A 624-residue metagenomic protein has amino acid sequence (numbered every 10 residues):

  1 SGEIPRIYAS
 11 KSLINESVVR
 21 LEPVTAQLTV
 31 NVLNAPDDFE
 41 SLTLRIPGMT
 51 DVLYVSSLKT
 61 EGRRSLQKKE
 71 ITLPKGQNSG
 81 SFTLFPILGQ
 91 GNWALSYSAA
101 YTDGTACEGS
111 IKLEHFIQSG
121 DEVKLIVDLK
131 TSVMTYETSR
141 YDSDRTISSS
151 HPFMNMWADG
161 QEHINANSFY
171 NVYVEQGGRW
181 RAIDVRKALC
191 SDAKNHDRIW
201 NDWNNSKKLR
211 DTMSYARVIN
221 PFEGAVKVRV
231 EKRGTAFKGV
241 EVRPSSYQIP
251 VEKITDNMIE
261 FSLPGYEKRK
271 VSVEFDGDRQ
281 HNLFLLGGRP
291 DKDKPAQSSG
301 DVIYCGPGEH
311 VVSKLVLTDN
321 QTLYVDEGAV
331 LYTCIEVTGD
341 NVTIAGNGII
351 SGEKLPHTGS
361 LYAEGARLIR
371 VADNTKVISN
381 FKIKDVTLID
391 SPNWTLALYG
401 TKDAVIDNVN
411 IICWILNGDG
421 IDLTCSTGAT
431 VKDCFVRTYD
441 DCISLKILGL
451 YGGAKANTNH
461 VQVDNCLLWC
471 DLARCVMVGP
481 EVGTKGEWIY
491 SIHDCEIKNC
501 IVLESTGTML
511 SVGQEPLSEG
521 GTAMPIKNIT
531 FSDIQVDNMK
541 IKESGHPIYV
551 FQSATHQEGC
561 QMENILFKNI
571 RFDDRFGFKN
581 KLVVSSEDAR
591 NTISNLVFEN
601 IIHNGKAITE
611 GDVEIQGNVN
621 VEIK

Functional and structural regions predicted by a protein language model:
S1, D38-D121: Tryptophan-paired
S1-L33, E274, N282-G288: Short, low-hydrophobicity acidic/polar segments
I7-S10, R63-N78, S245-K253: Extended, solvent-exposed segments with strong compositional bias
N15-V19, K69, G80-F82, N257-I259: Short strand-edge motifs at loop-to-beta-strand transitions and within beta-strands of extracellular beta-rich domains
S17-A26, L84-L88, L129-T131: Conserved "repeat-terminator" motif of extracellular CCP/Sushi domains
L33, S98-T102, E274-D278: Beta-strand-rich extracellular modules
G120-S143: Intrinsically disordered, low-complexity repeat and linker tracts
Y141-K624: Extracellular/periplasmic carbohydrate-active domains that bind, remodel, or depolymerize complex polysaccharides
